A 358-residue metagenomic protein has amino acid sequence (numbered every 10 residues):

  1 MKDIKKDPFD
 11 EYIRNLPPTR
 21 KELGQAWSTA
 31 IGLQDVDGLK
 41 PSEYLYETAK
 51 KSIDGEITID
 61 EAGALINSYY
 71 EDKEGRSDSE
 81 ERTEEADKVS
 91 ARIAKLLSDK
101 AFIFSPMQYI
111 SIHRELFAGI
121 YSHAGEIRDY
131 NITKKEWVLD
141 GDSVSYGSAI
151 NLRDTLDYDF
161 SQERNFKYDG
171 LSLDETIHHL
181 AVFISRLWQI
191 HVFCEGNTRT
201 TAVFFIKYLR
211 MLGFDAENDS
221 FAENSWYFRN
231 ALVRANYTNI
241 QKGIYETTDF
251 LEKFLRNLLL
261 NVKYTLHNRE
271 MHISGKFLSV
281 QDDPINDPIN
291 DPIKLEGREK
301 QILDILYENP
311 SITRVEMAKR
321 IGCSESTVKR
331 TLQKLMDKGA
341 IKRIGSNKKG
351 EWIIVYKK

Functional and structural regions predicted by a protein language model:
M1-K358: FIC/Doc superfamily catalytic core
